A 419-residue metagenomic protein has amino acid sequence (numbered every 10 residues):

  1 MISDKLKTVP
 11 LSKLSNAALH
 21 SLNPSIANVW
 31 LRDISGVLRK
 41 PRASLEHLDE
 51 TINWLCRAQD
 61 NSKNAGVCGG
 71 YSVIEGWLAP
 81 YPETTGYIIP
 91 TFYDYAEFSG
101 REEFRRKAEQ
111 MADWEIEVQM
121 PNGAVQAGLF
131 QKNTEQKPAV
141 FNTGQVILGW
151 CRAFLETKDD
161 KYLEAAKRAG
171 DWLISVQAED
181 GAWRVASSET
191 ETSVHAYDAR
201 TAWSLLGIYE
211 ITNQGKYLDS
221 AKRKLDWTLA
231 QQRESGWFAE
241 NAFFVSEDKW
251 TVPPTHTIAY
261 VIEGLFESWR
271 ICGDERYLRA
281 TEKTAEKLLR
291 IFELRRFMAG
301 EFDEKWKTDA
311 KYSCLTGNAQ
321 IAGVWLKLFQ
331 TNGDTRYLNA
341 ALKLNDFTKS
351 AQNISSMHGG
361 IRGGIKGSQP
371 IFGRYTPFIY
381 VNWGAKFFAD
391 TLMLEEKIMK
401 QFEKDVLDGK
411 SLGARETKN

Functional and structural regions predicted by a protein language model:
M1-N419: Glycan-recognition and catalytic cores of secretory/periplasmic carbohydrate-active enzymes
